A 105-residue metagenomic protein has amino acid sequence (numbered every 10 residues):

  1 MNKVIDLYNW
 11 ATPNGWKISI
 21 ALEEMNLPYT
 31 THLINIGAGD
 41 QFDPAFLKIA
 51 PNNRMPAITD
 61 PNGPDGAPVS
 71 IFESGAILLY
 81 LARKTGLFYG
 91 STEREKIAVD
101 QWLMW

Functional and structural regions predicted by a protein language model:
M1-W105: GST-like domain detector, emphasizing the conserved glutathione-binding G-site in the N-terminal thioredoxin-like
